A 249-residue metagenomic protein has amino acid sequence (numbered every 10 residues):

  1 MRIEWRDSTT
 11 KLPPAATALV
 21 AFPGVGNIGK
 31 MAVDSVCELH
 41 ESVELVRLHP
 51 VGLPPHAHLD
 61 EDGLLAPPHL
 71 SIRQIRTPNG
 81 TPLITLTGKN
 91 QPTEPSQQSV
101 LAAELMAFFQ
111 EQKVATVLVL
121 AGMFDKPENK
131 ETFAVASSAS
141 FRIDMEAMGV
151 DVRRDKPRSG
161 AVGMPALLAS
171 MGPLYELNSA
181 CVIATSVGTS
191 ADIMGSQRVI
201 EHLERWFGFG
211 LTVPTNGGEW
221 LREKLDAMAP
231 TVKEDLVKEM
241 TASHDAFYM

Functional and structural regions predicted by a protein language model:
M1-N90: N-terminal short beta-loop-beta anion/metal-coordinating cradle
V20-F22, L86-T87, V119-A121, I183-T185: Short beta-strand segments
F22-I28, P92-P95, G122-P127, A161-V162 (+1 more regions): Gly/Ser/Thr-rich loops at beta-strand to alpha-helix junctions that form or flank small-molecule/cofactor-binding
D34-E38, A102-E104, Q197-I200: Short, solvent-exposed amphipathic alpha-helical segments in soluble enzyme and RNA/protein-processing domains
P92-I143: Internal, conserved structured core segments that host functional sites
E104-V117, P173-N178, W206-L211: Secondary-structure boundary elements
D125-W206, F247: Catalytic cores of processing enzymes, dominated by hydrolases/peptidases, characterized by acidic/His-rich
S190-M249: A conserved C-terminal secondary-structure "cap"
